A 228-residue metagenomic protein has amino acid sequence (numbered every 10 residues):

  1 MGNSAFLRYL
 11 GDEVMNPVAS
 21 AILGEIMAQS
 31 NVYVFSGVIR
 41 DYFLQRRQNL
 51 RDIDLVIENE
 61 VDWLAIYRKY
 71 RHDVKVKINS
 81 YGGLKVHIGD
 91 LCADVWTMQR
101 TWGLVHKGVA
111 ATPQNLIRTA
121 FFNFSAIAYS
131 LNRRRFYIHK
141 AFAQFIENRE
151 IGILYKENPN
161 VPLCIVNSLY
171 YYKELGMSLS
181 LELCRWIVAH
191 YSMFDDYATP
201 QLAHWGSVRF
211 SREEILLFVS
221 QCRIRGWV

Functional and structural regions predicted by a protein language model:
M1-V228: Catalytic cores of the polymerase beta-like nucleotidyltransferase superfamily and closely associated nucleotide
